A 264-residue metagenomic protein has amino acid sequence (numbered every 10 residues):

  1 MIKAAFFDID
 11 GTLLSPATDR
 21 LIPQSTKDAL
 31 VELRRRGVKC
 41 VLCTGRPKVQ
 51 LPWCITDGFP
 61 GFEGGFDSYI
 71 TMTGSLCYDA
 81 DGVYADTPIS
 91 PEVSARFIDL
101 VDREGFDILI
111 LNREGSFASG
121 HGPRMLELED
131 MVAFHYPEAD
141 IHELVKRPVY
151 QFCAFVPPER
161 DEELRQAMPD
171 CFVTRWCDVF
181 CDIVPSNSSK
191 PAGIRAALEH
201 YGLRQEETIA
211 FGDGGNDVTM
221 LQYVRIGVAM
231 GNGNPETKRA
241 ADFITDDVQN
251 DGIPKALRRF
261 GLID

Functional and structural regions predicted by a protein language model:
M1-A4, P23, I183-D264: Mg2+-dependent phosphoryl-transfer enzymes with acidic/Ser/Thr/Gly-rich catalytic loops
K3-T18: Asp-based phosphoryl-transfer active-site loop
P16-R20, D86-T87, E129-V132: Short, flexible loop segments at the rims of nucleotide/cofactor-binding pockets, characterized by
Q24-R124: Active-site phosphate-binding/coordination module
G37-V41, F66, V149-Q151, E206-T208 (+1 more regions): Short active-site oxyanion
D57-G61, A85-P88, M125-E129, P191-A192 (+2 more regions): Short, hinge-like loop/turn segments at secondary-structure boundaries
G65, T73, A167-D170, Y223-V224 (+1 more regions): Short, structured coil segments at secondary-structure junctions
S94-R96, L100-M220, N232: Conserved acidic, metal-coordinating active-site core of Asp-based, Mg2+-dependent phosphoryl-transfer enzymes
